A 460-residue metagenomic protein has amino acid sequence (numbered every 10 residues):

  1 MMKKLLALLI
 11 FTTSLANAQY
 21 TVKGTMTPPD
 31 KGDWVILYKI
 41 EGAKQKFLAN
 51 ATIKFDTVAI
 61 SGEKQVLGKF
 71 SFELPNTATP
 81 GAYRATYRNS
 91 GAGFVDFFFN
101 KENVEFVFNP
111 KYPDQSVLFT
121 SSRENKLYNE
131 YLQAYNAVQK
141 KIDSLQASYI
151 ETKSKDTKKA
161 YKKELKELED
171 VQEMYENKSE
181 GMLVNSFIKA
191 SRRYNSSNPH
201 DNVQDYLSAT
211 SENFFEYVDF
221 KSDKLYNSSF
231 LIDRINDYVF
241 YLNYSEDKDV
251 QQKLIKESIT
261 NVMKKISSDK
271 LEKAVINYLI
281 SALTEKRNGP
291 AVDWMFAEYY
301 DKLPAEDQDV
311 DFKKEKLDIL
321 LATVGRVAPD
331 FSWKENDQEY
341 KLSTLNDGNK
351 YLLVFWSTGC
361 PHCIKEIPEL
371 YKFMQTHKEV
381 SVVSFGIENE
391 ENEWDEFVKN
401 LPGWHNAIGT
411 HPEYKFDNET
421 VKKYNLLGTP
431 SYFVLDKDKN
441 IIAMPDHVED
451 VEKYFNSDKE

Functional and structural regions predicted by a protein language model:
M1-T25, E460: Bacterial Sec-dependent N-terminal signal peptides
Q19-E180, F187-S191, N195-Y217, K221: A non-transmembrane, solvent-exposed segment enriched in polar/low-complexity residues
Y161-E167, K248-E257, N288-A291: Helix-turn-helix repeat elements of alpha-solenoid scaffolds
S191, E413-N456: Thiol/disulfide oxidoreductase modules built on the thioredoxin-like
S191-S268: Charged, long alpha-helical assembly modules
E306-S343, G409, K453-E460: N-terminal "domain-start" segment that seeds a small globular fold
K341-L370, S381-V383: Short active-site neighborhood of thiol/selenol oxidoreductases, capturing the structured segment around
I364-L401, Y414-T420: Structural microenvironment flanking redox-active thiols in thiol-disulfide oxidoreductases
